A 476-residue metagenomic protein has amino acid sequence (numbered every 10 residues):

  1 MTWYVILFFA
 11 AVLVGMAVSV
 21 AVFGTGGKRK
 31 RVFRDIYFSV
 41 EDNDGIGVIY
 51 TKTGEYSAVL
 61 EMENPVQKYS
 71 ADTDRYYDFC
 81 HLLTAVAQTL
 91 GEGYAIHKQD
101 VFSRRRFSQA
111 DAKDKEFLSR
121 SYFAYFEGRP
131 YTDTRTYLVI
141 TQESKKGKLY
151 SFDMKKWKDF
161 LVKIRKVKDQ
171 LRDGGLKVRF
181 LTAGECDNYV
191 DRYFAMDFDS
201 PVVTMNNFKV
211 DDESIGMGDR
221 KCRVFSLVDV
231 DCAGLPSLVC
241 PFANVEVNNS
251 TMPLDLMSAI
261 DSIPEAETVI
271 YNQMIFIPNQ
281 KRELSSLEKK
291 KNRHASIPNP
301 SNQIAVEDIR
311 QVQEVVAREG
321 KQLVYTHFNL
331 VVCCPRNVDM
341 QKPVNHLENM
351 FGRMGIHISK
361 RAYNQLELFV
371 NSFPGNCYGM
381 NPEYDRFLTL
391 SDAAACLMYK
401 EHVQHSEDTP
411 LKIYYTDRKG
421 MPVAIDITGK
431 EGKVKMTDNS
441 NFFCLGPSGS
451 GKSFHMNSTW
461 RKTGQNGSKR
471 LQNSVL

Functional and structural regions predicted by a protein language model:
W3-E401: Extended, folded cores of ATP/NTP-driven motor/assembly subunits in large transport and secretion machines
I49, P65, T73, C80-Q88 (+2 more regions): Glycine-rich phosphate-binding loop of nucleotide-binding enzymes
L388-M398, V403-P422: Pre-P-loop entry segment of helicase/translocase ATPase cores
